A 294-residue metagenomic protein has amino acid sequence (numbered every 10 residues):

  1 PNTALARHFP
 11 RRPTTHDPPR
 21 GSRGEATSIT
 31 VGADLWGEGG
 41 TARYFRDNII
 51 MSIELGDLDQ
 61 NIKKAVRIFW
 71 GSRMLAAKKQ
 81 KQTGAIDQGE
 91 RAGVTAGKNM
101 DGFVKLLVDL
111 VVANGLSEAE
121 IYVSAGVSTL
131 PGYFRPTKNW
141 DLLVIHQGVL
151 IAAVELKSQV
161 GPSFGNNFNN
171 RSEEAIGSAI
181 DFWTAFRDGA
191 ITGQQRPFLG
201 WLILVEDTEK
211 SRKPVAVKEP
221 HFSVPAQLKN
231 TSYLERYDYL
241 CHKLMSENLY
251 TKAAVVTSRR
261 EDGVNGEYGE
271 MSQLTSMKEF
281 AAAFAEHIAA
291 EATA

Functional and structural regions predicted by a protein language model:
I29-V31, I49-I50: Short hydrophobic transmembrane-like helices used for membrane targeting/insertion
R43-S124, L130: Interdomain/boundary linker segments immediately adjacent to catalytic/signaling cores
S52-T83, P225-A294: Charged, low-complexity C-terminal accessory regions
A125-D141: Charged, often glycine-rich, active-site loop that binds/positions anionic groups
P136, L143-A153: Active-site beta-strand-loop-beta-strand hairpin of nuclease catalytic cores that positions key catalytic residues
G165-D262: Acidic, metal/cofactor-coordinating or nucleic-acid-engaging core segments within structured domains
